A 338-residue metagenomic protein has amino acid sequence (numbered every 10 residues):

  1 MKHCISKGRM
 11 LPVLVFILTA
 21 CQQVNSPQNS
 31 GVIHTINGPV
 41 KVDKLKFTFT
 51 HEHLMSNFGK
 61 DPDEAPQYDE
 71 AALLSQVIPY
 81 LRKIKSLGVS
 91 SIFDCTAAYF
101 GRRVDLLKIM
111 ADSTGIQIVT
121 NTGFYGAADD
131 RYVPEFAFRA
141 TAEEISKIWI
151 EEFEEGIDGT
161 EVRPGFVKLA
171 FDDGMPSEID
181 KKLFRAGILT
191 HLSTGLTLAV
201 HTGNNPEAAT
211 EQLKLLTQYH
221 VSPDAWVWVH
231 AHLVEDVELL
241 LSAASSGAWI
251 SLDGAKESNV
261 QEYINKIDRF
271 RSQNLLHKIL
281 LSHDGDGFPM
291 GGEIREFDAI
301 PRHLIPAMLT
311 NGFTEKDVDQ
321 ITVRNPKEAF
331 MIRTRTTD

Functional and structural regions predicted by a protein language model:
C4-K7, I17, Q23, S30-N37 (+1 more regions): Mid-to-C-terminal alpha-helical segments outside catalytic/metal-binding sites
K46-T50, M55, K60-Q117, E143-V162: Alpha-helical scaffold segments that flank or form the walls of functional sites
H51, I92, H191, I250 (+3 more regions): Divalent metal-coordination and catalytic microenvironments
H53-M55, A97-A98, G123-A127, D172 (+4 more regions): Active-site beta-loop-alpha junctions enriched in small/polar residues
F58-P62, V104, D130-Y132, A208-K214 (+5 more regions): Histidine/acidic-residue-rich catalytic or RNA/ligand-binding cores of hydrolases and nuclease-related proteins
I109-D112, Q117-V119, G123-S193, W249 (+1 more regions): Active-site gating/metal-coordination segments in enzymes
I188, L192-R269, I279: Catalytic pocket-lining loop regions of alpha/beta-barrel enzymes, especially the amidohydrolase/enolase/GH5 lineages
A199-H201, D253-G254, L275-I294, V318: Short acidic/histidine-rich active-site segments
